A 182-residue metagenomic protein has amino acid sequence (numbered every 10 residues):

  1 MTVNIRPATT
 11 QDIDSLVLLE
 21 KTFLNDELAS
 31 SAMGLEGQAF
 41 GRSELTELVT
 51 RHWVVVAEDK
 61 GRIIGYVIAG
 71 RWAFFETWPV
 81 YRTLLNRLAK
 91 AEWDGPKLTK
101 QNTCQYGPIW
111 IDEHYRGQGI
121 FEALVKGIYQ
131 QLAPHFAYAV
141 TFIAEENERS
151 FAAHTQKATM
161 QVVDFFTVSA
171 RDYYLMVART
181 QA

Functional and structural regions predicted by a protein language model:
V3-L18, A29: A short beta-loop-alpha structural element at the N-terminal edge of CoA-dependent acyl/N-acetyltransferase catalytic
L24-E44: Conserved GNAT-fold acetyl-CoA-binding loop/helix
H52-V67, R82-L85: Conserved beta-hairpin
I68-P108: Conserved acyl-donor/pantetheine-binding loop and adjacent beta-alpha core of acyl/acetyltransferases and related
N102-Y106, L132-A144: Conserved GNAT acetyl-CoA-binding A-motif
G107-R116, T141-F151: Conserved beta-strand-loop-alpha-helix junction that forms the acyl-donor binding cleft
P108-I111, G117-Q130, Q156: Conserved acetyl-CoA-binding loop-helix of GNAT-fold acetyltransferases
E122, E145-D164: Conserved active-site alpha-helix within GNAT-family acetyltransferase domains
